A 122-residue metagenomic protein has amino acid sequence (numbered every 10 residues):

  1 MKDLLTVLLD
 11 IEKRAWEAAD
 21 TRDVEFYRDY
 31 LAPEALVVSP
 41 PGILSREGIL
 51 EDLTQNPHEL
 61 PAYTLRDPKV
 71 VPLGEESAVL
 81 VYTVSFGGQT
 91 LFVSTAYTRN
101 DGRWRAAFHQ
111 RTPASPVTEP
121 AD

Functional and structural regions predicted by a protein language model:
K2-T21, E25-D29, E34-D122: A beta-strand edge to alpha-helix "cap/lid" segment located at domain peripheries
